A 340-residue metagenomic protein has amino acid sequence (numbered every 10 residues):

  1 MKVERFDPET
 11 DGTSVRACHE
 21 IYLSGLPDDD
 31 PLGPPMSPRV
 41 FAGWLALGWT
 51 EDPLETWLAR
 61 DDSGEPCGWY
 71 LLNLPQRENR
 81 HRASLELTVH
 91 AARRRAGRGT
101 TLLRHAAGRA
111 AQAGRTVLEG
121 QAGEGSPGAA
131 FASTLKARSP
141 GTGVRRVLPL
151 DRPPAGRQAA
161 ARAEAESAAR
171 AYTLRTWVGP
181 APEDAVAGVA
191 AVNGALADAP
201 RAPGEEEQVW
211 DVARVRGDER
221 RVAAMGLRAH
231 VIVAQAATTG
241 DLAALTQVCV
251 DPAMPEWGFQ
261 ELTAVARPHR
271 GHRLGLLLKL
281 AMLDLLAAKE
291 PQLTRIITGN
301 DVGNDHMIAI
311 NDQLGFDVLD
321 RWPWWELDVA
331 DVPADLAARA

Functional and structural regions predicted by a protein language model:
M1-L47, E51-D52, R60, A161-A213 (+1 more regions): Short amphipathic alpha-helix that is part of the acyltransferase structural core
L45-L58, G68, R220-I232: A short helix-loop-beta-strand connector motif used in the catalytic cores of GNAT acetyltransferases and, in some
T56-L58, E65-L74, S84-E86, V231-V233 (+2 more regions): Conserved beta-strand in the GNAT
R60, S84-R95, Q235, L262-G271: A short, internal acetyl-CoA/4′-phosphopantetheine-binding micro-motif in the GNAT/acyltransferase core
Q76, R95, L103-E183, W322-L327: Acyl-donor-binding surface of acyltransferase catalytic domains
R82, A110-G123, L286-G299: Conserved GNAT acetyl-CoA-binding A-motif
A91-R94, E119-A129, A266-R270, R295-I308 (+1 more regions): Conserved beta-strand-loop-alpha-helix junction that forms the acyl-donor binding cleft
R95-G108, S133-T134, V265, G271-D284: Conserved acetyl-CoA-binding loop-helix of GNAT-fold acetyltransferases
